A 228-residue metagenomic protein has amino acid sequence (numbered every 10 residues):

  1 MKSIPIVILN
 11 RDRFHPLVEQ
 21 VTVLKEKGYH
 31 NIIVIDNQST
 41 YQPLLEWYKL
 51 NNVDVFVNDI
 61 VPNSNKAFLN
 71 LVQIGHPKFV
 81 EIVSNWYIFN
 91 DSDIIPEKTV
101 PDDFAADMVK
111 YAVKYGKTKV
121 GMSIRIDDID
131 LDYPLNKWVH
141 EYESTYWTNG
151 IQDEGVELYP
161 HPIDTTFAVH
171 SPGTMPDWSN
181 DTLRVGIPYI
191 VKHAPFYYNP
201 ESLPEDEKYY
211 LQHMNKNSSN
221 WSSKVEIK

Functional and structural regions predicted by a protein language model:
S3-P5: Cell-envelope/extracellular polymer assembly enzymes that use nucleotide-activated donors
I8-L9, Y29-Q38: Short beta-strand/loop segment that forms part of the nucleotide-sugar
R13-E26: Short, well-formed alpha-helical segments that are part of the catalytic scaffolds of diverse glycosyltransferases
F14, I35-L45: A conserved acidic beta->alpha catalytic loop
N37, N90-D93: Active-site acidic Asp-centered loop
Y41-Y87: Active-site-proximal specificity loops/subdomain of glycosyltransferases
N63-V80, I95-L183: Conserved catalytic core of nucleotide-sugar-dependent glycosyltransferases
F167-S171, P176-K228: A glycosyltransferase accessory/donor-loop signature
